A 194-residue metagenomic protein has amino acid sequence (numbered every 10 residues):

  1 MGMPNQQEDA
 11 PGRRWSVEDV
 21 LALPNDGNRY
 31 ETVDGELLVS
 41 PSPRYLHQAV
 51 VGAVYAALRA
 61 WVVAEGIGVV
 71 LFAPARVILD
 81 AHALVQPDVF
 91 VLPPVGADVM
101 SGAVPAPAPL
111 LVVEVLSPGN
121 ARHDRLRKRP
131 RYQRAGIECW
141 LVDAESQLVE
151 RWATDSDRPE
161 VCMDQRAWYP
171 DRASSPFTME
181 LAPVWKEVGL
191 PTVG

Functional and structural regions predicted by a protein language model:
M1-G194: Gly/Pro/Ser/Thr-rich low-complexity, intrinsically disordered segments predominantly at protein N-termini
